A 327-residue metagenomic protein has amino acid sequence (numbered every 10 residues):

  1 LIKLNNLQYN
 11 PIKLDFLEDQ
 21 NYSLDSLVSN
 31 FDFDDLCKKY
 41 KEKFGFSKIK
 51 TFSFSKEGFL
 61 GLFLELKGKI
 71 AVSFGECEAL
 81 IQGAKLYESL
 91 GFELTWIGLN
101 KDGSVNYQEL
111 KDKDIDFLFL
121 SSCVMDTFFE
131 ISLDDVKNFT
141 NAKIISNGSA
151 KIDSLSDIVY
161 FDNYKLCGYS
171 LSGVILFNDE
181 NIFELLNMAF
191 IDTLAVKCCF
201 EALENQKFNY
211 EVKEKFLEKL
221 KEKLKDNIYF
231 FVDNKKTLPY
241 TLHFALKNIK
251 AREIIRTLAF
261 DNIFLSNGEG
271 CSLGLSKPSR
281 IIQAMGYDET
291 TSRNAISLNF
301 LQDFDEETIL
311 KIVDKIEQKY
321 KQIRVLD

Functional and structural regions predicted by a protein language model:
L1-D327: Pyridoxal 5′-phosphate
